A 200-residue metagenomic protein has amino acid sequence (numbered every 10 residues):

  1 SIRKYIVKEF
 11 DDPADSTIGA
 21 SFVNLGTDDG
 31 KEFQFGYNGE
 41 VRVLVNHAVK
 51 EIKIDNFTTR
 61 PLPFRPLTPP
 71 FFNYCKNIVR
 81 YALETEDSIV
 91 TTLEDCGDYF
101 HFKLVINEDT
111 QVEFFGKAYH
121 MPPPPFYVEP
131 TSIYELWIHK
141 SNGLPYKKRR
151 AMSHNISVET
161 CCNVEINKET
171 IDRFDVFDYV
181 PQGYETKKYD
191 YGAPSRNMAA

Functional and structural regions predicted by a protein language model:
I2-D11, F33-Q34, S132-I138, E159-E165: Hydrophobic/aromatic beta-strand elements that line small-molecule binding cavities or substrate pockets in beta-rich
I6-P70, N155-S157: An acidic-aromatic
A14-V23, C96-K103, Y119-P122, N142-K148: Short, hydrophobic/aromatic-rich segments at coil-to-beta transitions
G26-D29, E84-E86, V128-T131: Short solvent-exposed loop/turn micro-motifs enriched in small/polar/acidic residues
V90-F100, W137-L144, I166-K168: A short, structured loop/turn motif at beta-sheet edges
T92-T131: Short helix-loop boundary/capping segments
M121-I133, S141-A200: Non-transmembrane domains of secretory- and envelope-associated proteins
